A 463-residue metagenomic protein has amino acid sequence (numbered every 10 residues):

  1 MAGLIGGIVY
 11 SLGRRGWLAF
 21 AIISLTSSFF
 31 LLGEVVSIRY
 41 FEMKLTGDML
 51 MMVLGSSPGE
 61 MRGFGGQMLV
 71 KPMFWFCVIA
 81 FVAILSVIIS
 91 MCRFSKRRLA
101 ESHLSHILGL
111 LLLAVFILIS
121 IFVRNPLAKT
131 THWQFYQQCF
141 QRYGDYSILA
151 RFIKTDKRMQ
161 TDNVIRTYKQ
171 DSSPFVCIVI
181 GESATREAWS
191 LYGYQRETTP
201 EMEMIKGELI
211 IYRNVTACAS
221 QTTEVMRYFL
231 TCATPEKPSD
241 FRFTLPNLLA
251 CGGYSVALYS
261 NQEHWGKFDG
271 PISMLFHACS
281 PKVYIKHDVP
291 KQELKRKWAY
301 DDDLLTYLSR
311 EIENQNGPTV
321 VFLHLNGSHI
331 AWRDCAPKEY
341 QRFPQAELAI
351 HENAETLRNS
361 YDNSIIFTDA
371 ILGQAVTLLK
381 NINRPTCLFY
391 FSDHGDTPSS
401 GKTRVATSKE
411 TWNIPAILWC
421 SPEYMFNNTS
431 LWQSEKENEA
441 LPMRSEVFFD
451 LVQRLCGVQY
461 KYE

Functional and structural regions predicted by a protein language model:
M1-Q134: Transmembrane and membrane-interface helices of multi-pass, inner-membrane envelope-modifying transferases
T26, E34, L110, K291 (+3 more regions): Extracellular glycan-modifying ectodomains
F116-I178, S183-L348, R444-E463: Active-site-proximal alpha/beta segments of enzymes that process anionic O-linked groups
W189, V376, S400: Active-site-flanking alpha-helical
G193-E197, K380, R384-P385, F389-T429: Histidine-centered active-site microenvironments of extracellular/periplasmic hydrolases and transferases
K237-F241, E355-F367, R404-W412, M425-V452 (+1 more regions): A short beta-strand-to-alpha-helix junction
T306-R310, Q345-L388, L418, E439 (+1 more regions): A long, amphipathic alpha-helix that forms part of the scaffold/cap immediately adjacent to metal-dependent active
L372-A375, D393, A416, F448 (+1 more regions): Hydrophobic, well-ordered secondary-structure elements that form the walls of internal hydrophobic environments
